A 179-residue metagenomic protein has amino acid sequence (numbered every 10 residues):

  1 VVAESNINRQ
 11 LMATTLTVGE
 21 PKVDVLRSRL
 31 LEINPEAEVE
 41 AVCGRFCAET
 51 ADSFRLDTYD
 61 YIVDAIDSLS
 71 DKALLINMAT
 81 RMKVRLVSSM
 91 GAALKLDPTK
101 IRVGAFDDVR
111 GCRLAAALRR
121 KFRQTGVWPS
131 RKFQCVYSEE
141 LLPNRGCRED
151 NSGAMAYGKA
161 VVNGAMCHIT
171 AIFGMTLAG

Functional and structural regions predicted by a protein language model:
V1-G179: Adenine nucleotide-associated cytosolic modules
